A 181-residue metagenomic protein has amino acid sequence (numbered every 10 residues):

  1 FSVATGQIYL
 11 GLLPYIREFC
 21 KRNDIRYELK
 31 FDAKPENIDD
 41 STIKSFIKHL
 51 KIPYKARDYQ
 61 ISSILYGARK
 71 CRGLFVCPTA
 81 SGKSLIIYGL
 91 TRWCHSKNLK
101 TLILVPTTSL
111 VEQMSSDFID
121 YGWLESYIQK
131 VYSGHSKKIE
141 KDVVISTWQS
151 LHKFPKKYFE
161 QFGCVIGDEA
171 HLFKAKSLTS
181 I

Functional and structural regions predicted by a protein language model:
F1-V3, F19-R22, E28-V76: Conserved pre-motif I regulatory segment
A56, I103-L104: Conserved SAM-binding loop
R69-C94: Walker A/P-loop
F75, I103, V144-S146, V165: Hydrophobic positions in the central parallel beta-sheet of the AAA+
T101, T108-H135, G163: Conserved helix-turn-beta segment of the N-terminal RecA-like "Helicase ATP-binding" lobe in SF1/SF2 helicases
S133-V144, F159: Conserved motor-coupling elements within RecA-like helicase/translocase cores
W148-S150, K156-I181: SF2 helicase catalytic motif II
